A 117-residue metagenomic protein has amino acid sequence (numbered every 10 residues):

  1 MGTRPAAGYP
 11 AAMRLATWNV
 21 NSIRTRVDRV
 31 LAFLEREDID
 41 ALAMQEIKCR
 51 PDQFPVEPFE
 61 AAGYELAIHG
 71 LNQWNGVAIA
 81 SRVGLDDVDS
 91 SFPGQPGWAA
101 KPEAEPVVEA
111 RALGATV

Functional and structural regions predicted by a protein language model:
R4-V77: N-terminal, active-site-proximal structural segment of metallo-dependent hydrolase catalytic domains
K48, F54-V117: Structured beta-strand-rich core segments of catalytic domains in phosphoester-bond hydrolases
